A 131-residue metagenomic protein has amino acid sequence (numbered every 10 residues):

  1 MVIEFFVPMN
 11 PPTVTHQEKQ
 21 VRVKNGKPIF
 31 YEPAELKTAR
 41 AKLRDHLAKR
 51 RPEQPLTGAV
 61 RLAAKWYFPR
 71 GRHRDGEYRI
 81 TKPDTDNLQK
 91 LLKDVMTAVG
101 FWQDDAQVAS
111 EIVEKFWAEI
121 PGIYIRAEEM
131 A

Functional and structural regions predicted by a protein language model:
M1-A131: Acidic, proline/glycine-enriched N-terminal capping motif
